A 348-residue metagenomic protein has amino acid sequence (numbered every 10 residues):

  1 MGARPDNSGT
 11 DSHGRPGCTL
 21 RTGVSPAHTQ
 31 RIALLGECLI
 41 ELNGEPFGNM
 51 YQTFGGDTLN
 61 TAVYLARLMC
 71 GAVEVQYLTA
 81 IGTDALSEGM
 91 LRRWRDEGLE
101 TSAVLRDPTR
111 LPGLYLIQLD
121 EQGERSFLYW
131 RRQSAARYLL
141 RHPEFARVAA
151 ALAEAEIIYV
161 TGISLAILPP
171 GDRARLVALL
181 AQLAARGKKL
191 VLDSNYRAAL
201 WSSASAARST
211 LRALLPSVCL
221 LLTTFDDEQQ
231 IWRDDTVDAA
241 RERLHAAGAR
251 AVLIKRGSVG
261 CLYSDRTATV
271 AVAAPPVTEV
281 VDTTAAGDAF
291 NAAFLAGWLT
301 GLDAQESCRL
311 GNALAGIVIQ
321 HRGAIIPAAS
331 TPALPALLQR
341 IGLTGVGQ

Functional and structural regions predicted by a protein language model:
M1-R4, D11-E100, Q348: Glycine-rich phosphate/adenosyl-contacting loop at the front of the ribokinase-like
R4-N7, S12-G14, C18-I32, Q182 (+1 more regions): Conserved phosphate-binding/catalytic region of the ribokinase-like
G14, I40, G44, T83 (+5 more regions): Short, glycine/acidic-enriched loop or turn micro-motifs at the edges of active sites
L65, T224, G287: Short, conserved phosphate/pyrophosphate- and ester-handling motifs at nucleotide-, phospho-/glycolipid
A72-I163, L334-Q348: Conserved N-terminal subdomain of the carbohydrate kinase-like
I157, I163-R243, V259-G260: Conserved beta-alpha-beta core of the PfkB/ribokinase-like small-molecule kinase fold
